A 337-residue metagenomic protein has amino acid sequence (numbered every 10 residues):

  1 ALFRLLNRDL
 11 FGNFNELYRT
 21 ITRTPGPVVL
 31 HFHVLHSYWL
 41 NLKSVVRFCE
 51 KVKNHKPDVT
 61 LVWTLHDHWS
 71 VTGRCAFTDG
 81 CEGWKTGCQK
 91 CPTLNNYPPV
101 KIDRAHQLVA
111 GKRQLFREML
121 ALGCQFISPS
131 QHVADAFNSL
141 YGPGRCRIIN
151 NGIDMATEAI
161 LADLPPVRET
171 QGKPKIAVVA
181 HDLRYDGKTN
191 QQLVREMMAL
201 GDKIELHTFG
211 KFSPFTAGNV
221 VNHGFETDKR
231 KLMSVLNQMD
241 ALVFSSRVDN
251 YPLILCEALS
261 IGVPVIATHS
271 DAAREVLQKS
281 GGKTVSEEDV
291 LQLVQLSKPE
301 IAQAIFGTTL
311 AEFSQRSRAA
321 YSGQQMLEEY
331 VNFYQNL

Functional and structural regions predicted by a protein language model:
W84-F126: Membrane-proximal helix-turn-helix segments that form the acceptor-binding/catalytic region of lipid-linked
H132, G152: Carbohydrate-associated surface elements
L164, P299, Q303-N336: A charged, aromatic-enriched C-terminal amphipathic alpha-helix characteristic of glycosyltransferases across folds
E169-K211: Conserved catalytic-core segment of nucleotide-activated headgroup transferases in glycan assembly
M233, L255-S260, D271-E275: Short alpha-helical segment that forms part of, or immediately flanks, the ligand-binding pocket in carbohydrate-active
S234-M239: Short alpha-helical donor nucleotide-sugar binding micro-motif in glycosyltransferases
F244, P264-A267, R274: Short hydrophobic beta-strand element within catalytic cores of glycosyltransferases and related nucleotide-activated
R247: Aromatic "clamp/platform" in nucleotide-sugar-dependent glycosyltransferases that forms part of the donor/acceptor
